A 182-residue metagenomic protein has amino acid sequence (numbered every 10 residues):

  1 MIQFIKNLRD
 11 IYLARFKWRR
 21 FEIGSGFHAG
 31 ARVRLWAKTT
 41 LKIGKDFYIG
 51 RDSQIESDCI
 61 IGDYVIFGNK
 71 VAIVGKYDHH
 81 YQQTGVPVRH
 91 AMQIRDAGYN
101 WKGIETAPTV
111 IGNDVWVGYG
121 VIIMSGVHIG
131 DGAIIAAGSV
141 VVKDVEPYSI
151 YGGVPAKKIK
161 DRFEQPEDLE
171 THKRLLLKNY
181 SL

Functional and structural regions predicted by a protein language model:
M1-W36, L182: Extended, small-residue-rich solenoid/repeat segments and analogous flexible loops that form exposed scaffolds
N7, R20-F21, F27-H28, D46-F47 (+3 more regions): Intrinsically disordered, low-complexity segments enriched in polar/charged residues with Gly/Pro, especially when
R15, S25-F27, L35, S53 (+3 more regions): Short, functionally important structural connectors and interaction interfaces within domains
R15-K17, L41-K42, V117-K157, E164-R174: C-terminal/domain-terminus segments
S25, K45, D63, N113 (+2 more regions): Short acidic capping loops at alpha-helix termini that bridge into adjacent secondary structure
V33-I43, I49-S125, V154, R162-F163: Flexible, glycine/small-residue-enriched loop-and-beta-strand segment within the central core of proteins
V88-G98, G132-G138, N179-Y180: Short flexible/disordered coil segments
K173-L182: Leloir-type glycosyltransferase catalytic cores
